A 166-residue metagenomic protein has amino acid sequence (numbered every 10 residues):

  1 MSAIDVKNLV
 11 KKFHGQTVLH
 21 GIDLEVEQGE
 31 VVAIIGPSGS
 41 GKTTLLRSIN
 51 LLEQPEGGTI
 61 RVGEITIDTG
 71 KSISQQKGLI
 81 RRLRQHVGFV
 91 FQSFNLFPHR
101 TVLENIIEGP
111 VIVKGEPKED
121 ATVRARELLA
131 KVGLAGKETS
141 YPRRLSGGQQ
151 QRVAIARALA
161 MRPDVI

Functional and structural regions predicted by a protein language model:
N50: Helix-to-loop junction immediately C-terminal to a conserved catalytic motif
G58-T69: Conserved ABC transporter NBD signature motif
I67-G88, K118-E119: ABC ATPase NBD coupling module
R100-E108: Short coil-to-helix segment of the ABC ATPase nucleotide-binding domain corresponding to the Q-loop/switch region
Y141-L145, Q149: Conserved ABC ATPase signature
R162: Conserved catalytic motifs of ABC-family nucleotide-binding domains
